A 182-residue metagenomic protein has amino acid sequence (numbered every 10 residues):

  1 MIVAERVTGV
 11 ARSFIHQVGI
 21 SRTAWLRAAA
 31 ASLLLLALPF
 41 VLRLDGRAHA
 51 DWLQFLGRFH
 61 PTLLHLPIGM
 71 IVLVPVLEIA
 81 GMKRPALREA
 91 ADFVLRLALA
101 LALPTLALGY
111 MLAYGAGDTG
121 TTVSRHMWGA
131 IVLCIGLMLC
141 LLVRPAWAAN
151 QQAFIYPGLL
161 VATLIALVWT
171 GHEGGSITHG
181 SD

Functional and structural regions predicted by a protein language model:
I2-D182: Polytopic transmembrane helical bundles with strong interfacial aromatic enrichment
